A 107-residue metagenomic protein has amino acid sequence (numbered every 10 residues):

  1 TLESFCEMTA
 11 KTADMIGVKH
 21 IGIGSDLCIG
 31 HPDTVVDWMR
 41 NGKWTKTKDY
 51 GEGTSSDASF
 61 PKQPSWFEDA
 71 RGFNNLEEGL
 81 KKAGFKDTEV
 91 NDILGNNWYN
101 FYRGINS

Functional and structural regions predicted by a protein language model:
L2, L27-I29, V35, L76 (+2 more regions): Generic detector of leucine side chains in alpha-helical contexts
L2-M8, W38-G51, E77, S107: Short, electropositive alpha-helical surface patch
E3-H20: Histidine/acidic residue-rich metal-binding segments in metalloenzymes
K11, L27, F85-D87: Broad hydrophobic/π-residue packing in well-ordered secondary structure
I16-W66: Short acidic/histidine-rich active-site segments
A58-S107: Mid-to-C-terminal alpha-helical segments outside catalytic/metal-binding sites
